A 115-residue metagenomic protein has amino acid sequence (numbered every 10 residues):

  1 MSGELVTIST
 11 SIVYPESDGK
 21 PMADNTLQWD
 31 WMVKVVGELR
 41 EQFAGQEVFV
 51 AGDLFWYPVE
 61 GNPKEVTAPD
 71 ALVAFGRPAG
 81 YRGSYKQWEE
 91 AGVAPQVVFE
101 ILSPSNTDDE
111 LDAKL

Functional and structural regions predicted by a protein language model:
M1-L115: Gly/Pro/Ser/Thr-rich low-complexity, intrinsically disordered segments predominantly at protein N-termini
